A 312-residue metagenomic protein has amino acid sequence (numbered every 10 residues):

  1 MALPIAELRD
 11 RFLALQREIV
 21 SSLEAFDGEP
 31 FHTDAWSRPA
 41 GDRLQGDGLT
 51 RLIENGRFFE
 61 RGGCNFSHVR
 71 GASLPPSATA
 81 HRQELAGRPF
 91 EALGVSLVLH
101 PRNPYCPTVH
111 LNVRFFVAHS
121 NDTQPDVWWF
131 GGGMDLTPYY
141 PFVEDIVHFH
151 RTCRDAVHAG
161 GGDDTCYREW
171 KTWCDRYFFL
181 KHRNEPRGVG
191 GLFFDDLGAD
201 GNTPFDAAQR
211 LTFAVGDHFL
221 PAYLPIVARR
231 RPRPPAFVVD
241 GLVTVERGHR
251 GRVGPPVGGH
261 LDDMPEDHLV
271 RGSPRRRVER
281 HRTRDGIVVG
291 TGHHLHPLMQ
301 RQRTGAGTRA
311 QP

Functional and structural regions predicted by a protein language model:
A2-R82, P204-G251: Gly/Pro-rich turn-and-neighbor structural signature
E18, A72, P101-Y105, F115-H119 (+3 more regions): Short loop/turn segments at secondary-structure transitions that flank enzyme active sites
G48-F130: Internal mixed beta-strand/loop scaffold within catalytic domains of large alpha/beta enzymes
F90-V113, G191, A222, I226 (+3 more regions): Amphipathic alpha-helical packing elements
N121-D240, V245-R250: Long, contiguous internal "core" modules enriched in hydrophobic/ aromatic residues
F237, G241-L242, R252, G258-G259 (+3 more regions): Charge-rich, low-complexity intrinsically disordered segments
P255, D262-P265, V270-P274, T283 (+3 more regions): Short linear motifs in low-complexity or flexible loops
E279, V288-G290: Residues marking helix boundaries in flexible regions
